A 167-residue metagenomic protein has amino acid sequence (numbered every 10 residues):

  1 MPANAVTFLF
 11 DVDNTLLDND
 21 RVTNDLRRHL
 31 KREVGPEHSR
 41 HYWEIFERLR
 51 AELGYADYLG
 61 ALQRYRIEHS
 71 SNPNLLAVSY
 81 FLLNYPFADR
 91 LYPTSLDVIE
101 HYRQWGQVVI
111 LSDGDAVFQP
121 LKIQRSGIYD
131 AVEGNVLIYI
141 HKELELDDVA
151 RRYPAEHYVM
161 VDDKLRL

Functional and structural regions predicted by a protein language model:
M1-E44: Active-site neighborhood of HAD-like aspartate-dependent phosphohydrolases
P2-N4, Q104-G106, R152-E156: Glycine-rich phosphate-binding loop signature in dinucleotide/nucleotide-binding domains
T7, Q107-V109, V159: A structural signal for isolated positions on well-ordered beta-strands in alpha/beta enzyme cores
V22, E33-P36, F46-L83, H101: A metal-dependent, Asp-based hydrolase signature
L59-G60, R64, Y80-I110, E143-D148: Short, acidic loop-to-helix structural element flanking the phosphoryl-transfer center in phosphate-processing enzymes
L96-V109, D113-I140: Substrate-recognition/cap helix-loop segment adjacent to the acidic, metal-dependent catalytic center of Asp-based
K142-L167: Conserved Lys-Pro-Asp/Glu-containing loop-to-beta segment of HAD-superfamily phosphomonoesterases, centered on
